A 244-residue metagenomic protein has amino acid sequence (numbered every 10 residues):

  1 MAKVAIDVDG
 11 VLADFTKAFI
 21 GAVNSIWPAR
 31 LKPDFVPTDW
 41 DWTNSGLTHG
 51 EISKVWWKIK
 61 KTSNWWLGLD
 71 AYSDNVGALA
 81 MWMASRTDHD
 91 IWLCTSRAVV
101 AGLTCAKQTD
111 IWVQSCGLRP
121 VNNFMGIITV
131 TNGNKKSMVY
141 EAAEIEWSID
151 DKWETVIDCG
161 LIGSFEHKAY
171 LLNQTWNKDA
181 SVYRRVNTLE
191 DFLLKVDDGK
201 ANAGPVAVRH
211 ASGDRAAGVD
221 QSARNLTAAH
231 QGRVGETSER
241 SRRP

Functional and structural regions predicted by a protein language model:
M1-I6, F19, S25, R209-G213 (+4 more regions): Non-catalytic pre-domain segments flanking phosphatase-related domains
M1-W57: Active-site neighborhood of HAD-like aspartate-dependent phosphohydrolases
A13-T16, I20-G21, I91, V100-T104 (+3 more regions): Short catalytic/ligand-binding loop motif for oxyanion handling, primarily in non-cytosolic enzymes, centered on
W66-A71, N75-T109, V113, V130: Substrate-recognition element of Asp-dependent hydrolases with the DxDx(T/V) motif
W92, I127-T129, C159-W176, L193-V208: Internal alpha/beta domain cores that form substrate/cofactor-binding pockets in large enzymes and binding proteins
A98-W147, W153, I157, G235: Substrate-recognition "cap/lid" segment bordering the active-site pocket of phosphatases
I127-N132, Y183-F192: Short acidic-hydrophobic, aromatic-tinged amphipathic segments that line or gate anion-handling sites
I145-L189, S212: Acidic, Mg2+-coordinating phosphoryl-transfer loop and its flanking beta/alpha structural elements, shared across
